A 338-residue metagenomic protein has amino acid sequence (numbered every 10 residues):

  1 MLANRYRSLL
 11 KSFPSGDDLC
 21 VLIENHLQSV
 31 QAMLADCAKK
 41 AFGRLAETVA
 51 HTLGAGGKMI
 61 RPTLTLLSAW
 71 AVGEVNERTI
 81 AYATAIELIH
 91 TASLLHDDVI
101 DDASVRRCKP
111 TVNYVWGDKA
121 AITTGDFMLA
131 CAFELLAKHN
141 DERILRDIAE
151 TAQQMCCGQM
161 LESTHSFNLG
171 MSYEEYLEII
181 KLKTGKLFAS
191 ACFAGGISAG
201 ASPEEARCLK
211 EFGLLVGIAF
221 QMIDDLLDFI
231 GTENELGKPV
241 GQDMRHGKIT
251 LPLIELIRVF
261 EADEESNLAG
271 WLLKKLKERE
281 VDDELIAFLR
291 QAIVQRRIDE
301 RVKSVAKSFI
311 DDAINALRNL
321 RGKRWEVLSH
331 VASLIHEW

Functional and structural regions predicted by a protein language model:
M1-W338: All-alpha prenyltransferase/terpene-synthase fold signal
